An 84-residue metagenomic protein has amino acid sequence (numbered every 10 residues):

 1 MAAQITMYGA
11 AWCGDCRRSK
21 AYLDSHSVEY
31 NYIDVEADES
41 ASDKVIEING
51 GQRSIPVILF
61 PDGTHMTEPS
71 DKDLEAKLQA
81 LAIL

Functional and structural regions predicted by a protein language model:
M1-V28: Local sequence-structure signature of Cys/Sec-based thiol-disulfide redox active-site neighborhoods
G14, S40, R53, D73: Short alpha-helical
R17-K20, S42, D71: Conserved strand-to-helix beginnings and helix N-cap segments that scaffold or border functional pockets
R18-E36, R53-S54, H65: Conserved segment of the thioredoxin-like fold in thiol-based oxidoreductases
A21-L23, E47, K72-L74: Short, glycine/charged-enriched secondary-structure capping and boundary segments
D34-Q52, T64, A80-L84: Thioredoxin-like thiol-disulfide oxidoreductase module
F60-L84: Non-catalytic, surface beta->alpha helical segment in thiol-disulfide oxidoreductase systems
